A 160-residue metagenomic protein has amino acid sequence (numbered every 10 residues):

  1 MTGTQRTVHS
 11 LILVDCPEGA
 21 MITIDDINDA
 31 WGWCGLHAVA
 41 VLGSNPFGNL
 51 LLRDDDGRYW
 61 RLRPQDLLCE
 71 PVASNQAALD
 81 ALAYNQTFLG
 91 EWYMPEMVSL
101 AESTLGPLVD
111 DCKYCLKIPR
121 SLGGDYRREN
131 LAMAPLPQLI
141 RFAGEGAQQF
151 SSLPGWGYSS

Functional and structural regions predicted by a protein language model:
M1-R61, Y114-S160: A surface-exposed partner-binding patch
L62-S99: Compact, glycine/acidic-enriched structural inserts
L89-N130: Phosphate-recognition beta-domain surfaces
